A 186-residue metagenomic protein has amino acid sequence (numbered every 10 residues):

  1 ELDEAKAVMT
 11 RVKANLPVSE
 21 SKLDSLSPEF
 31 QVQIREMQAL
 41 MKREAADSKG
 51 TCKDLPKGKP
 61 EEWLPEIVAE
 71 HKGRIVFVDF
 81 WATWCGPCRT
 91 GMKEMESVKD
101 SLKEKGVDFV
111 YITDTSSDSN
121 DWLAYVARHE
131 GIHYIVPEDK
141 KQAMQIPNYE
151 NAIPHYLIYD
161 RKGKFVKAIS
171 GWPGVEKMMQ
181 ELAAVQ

Functional and structural regions predicted by a protein language model:
E1-G73: Oxidative protein folding and maturation machinery
G50-L55, I67-A69, A82-P87, I112-S119 (+3 more regions): Short, contiguous acidic/charged loop-to-helix segments that flank catalytic cores in large enzymes
E70-K72, L102-E104, Y125-A127, N148-N151 (+1 more regions): A structural signal for short secondary-structure junctions
R74-V76, F80-W84, A152: Short pre-active-site segment immediately N-terminal to redox-active cysteine/selenocysteine motifs in thiol-based
V78, V110-I112, L157: Conserved hydrophobic packing residues within short motifs/helices of P-loop NTPase cores of ABC-family ATPases
F80-S97: Conserved redox-active cysteine motifs that mediate thiol-disulfide chemistry, especially di-cysteine Cys-X(1-2)-Cys
T90, E138-A183: Thiol/disulfide oxidoreductase modules built on the thioredoxin-like
D100-K141: Conserved segment of the thioredoxin-like fold in thiol-based oxidoreductases
